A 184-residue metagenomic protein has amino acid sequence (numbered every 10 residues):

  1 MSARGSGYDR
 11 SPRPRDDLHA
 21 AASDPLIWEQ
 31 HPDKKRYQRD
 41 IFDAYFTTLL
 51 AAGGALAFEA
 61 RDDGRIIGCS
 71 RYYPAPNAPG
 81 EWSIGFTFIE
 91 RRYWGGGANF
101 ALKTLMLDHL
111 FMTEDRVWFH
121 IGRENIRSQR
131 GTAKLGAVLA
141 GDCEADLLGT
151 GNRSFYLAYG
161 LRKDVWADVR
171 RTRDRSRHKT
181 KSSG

Functional and structural regions predicted by a protein language model:
M1-G96, H109, D142-G184: GNAT-family acyltransferases
S83, A101, R116, R127: Amphipathic alpha-helical recognition patches that constitute DNA-binding helices
T87, G122-E124: An acidic- and aromatic-residue-enriched active-site/binding cleft used to recognize and process polar
I89, G95-H109, R130, K134: Conserved acetyl-CoA-binding loop-helix of GNAT-fold acetyltransferases
M112-G122: Conserved GNAT acetyl-CoA-binding A-motif
N125-G141: Conserved active-site alpha-helix within GNAT-family acetyltransferase domains
